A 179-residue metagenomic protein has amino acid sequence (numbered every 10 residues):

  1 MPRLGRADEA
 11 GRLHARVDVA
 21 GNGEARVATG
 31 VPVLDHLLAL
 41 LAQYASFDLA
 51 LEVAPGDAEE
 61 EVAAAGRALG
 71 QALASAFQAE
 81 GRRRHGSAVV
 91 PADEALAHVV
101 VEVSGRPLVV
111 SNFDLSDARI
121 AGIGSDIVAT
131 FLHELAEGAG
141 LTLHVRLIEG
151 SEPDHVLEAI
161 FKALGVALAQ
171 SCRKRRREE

Functional and structural regions predicted by a protein language model:
M1-E179: Polyanion-binding surfaces on beta-sheet-dominated domains and ring/shell assemblies
